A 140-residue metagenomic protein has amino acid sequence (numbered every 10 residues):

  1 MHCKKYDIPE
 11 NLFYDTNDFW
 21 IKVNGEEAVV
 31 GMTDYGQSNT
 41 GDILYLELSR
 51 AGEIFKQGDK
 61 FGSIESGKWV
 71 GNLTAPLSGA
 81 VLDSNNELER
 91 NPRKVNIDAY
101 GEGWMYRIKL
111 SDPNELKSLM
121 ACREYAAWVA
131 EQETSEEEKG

Functional and structural regions predicted by a protein language model:
M1-Q57, I97-D98, E102-P113, S118-G140: Acidic, low-complexity mobile loops and tails
Y45, K60-S63, N72, A80 (+1 more regions): Residue-level recognition of specific faces of alpha-helices
R50-I64, A80-D83: Short, well-structured beta-strand-loop connectors
G67-E102: Mid-chain, well-packed structural core segment of small domains
